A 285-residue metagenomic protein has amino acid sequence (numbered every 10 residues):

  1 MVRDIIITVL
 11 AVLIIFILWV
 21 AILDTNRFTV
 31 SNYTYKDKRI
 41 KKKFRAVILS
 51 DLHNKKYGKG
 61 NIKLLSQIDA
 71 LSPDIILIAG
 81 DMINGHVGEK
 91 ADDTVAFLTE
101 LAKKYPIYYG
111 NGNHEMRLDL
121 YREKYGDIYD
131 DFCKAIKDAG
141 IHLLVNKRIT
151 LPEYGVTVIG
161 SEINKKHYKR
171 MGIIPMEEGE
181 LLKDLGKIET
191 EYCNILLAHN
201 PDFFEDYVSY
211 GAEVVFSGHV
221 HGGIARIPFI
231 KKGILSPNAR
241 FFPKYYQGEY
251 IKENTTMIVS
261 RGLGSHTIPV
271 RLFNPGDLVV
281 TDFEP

Functional and structural regions predicted by a protein language model:
M1-I40: N-terminal membrane-anchoring alpha-helices
K36-V47, I141, R148-V158, T190 (+2 more regions): Beta-strand-turn-beta hairpins that frame and shape the catalytic cleft of phosphate-ester-processing enzymes
K42-H142: Membrane-embedded segments
K43-H53, G155-K165, I195-A198, T256-R261: Active-site-proximal beta-strand elements of phosphoester/diester hydrolases
I48-S50, I76-D81, P106-N113, L144-K147 (+3 more regions): Active-site neighborhood of phospho(di)ester-bond hydrolases with catalytic His/Asp-centered motifs
N54, M82-G85, N113-R117, I149 (+4 more regions): Solvent-exposed loop/turn segments at secondary-structure junctions within structured extracellular/periplasmic domains
D119-A139, K147-R148, P152-N194, F204-E205 (+1 more regions): Binuclear metal-dependent hydrolase catalytic cores centered on His/Asp/Glu-rich metal-binding motifs
N200-V279: Conserved beta-sheet core of the metallophosphoesterase superfamily
